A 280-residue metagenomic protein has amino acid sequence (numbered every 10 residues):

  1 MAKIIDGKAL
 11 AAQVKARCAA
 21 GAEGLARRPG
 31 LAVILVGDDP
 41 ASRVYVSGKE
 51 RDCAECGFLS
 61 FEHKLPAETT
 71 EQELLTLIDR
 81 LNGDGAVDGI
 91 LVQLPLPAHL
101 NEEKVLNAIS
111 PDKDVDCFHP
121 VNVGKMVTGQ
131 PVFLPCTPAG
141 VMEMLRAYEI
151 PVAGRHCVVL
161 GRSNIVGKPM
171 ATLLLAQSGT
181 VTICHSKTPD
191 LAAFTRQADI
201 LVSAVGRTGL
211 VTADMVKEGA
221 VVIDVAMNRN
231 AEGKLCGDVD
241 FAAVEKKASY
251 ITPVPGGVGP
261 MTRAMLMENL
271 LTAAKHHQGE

Functional and structural regions predicted by a protein language model:
M1-R27: Positively charged, low-complexity intrinsically disordered leader regions
R28-G37: Short beta-strand segments enriched in small/hydrophobic residues
L35, L91-P95, L160, D224: Short beta-strand segments
V36-E50, V132-V221, N230, K234-A242: Glycine-rich phosphate/diphosphate-binding loop of Rossmann-like nucleotide-binding domains
C53-A67, V181-I183: Short beta-strand elements in bilobed, periplasmic/extracellular small-molecule ligand-binding domains
E73-D84: Short, well-structured alpha-helical segments in soluble
L91-V152: Anion-binding alpha/beta catalytic cores of soluble intermediary-metabolism enzymes, centered on
E102-V123, A226-Q278: Rossmann-fold NAD(P)-binding glycine/threonine-rich loop
